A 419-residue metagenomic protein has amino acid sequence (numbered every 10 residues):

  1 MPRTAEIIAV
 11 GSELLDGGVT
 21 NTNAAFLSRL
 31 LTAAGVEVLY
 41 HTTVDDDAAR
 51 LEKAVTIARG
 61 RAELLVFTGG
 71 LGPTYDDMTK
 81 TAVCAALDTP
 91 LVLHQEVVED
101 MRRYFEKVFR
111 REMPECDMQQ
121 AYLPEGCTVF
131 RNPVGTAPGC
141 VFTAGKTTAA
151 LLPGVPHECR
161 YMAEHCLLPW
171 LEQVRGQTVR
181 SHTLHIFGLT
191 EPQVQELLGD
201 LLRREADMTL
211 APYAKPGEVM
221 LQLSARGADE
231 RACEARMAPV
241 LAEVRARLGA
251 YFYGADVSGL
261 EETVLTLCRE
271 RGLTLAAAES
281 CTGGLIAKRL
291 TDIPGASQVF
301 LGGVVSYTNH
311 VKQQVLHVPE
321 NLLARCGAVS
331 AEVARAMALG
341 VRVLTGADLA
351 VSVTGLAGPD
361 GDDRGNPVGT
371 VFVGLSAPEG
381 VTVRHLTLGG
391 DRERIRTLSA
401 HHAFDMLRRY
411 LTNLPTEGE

Functional and structural regions predicted by a protein language model:
P2-H41, E234-A235: Glycine-rich phosphate/diphosphate-binding loop of Rossmann-like nucleotide-binding domains
A5-I7, A149, L275: Conserved hydrophobic helix-helix packing surfaces used for dimerization/oligomerization
V10-S12, F67-Y75, P153, R226-G227 (+1 more regions): Glycine-rich beta-strand-to-loop/alpha-helix junction loops that act as flexible
Y40-R50, T387-G390: Short beta->alpha junction loops
R50, T56, G60, D77-V174: Proline/glycine-rich low-complexity loops and linkers
Q119, A232-E419: Short alpha-helical segments enriched in small residues
F142-G217, Q222-S224, A232-M237: Accessory alpha-helical/coil subdomains and C-terminal extensions that flank or cap enzyme catalytic cores
